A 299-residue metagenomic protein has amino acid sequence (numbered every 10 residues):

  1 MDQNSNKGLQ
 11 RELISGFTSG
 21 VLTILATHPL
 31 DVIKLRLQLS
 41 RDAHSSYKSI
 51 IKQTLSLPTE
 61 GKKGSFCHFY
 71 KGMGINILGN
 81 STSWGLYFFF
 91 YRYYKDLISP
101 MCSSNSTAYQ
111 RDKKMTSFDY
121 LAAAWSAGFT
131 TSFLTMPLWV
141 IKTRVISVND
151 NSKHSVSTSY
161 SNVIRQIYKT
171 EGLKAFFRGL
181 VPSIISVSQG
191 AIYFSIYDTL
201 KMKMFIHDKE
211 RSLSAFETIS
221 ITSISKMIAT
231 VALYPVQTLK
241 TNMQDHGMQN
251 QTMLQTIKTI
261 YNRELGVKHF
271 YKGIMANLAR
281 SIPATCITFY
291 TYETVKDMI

Functional and structural regions predicted by a protein language model:
M1-I299: Matrix-facing interhelical linker segments
